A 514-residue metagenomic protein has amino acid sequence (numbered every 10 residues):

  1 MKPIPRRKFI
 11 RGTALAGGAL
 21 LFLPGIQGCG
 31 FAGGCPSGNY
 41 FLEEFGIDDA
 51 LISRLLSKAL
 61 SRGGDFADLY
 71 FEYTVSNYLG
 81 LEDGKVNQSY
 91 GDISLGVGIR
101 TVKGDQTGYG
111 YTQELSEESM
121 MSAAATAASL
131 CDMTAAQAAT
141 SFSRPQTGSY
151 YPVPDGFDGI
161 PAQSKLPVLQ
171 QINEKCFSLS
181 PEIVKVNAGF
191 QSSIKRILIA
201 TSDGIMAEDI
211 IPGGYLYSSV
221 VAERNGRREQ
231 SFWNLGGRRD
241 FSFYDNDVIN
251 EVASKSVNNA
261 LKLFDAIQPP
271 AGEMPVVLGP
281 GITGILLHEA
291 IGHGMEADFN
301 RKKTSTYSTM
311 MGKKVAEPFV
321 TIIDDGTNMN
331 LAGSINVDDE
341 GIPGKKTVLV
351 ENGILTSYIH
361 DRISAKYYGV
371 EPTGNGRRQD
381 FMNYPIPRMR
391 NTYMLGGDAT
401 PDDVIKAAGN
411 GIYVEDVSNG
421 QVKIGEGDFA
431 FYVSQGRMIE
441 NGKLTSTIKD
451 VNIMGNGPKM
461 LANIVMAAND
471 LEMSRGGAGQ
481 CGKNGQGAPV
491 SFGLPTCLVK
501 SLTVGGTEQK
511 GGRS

Functional and structural regions predicted by a protein language model:
K2-S514: N-terminal small-residue-enriched
